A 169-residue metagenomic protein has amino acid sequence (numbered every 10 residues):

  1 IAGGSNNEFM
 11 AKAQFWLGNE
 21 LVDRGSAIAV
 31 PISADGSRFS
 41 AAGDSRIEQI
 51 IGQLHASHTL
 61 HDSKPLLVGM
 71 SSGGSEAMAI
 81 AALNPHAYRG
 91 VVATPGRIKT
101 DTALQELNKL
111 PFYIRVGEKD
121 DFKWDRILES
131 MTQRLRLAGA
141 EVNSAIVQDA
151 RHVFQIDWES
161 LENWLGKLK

Functional and structural regions predicted by a protein language model:
I1-F39, F122: Short substrate-entry loop that stabilizes the transition state in hydrolases
E8-A13, S40-A42, A79-I80, A103-L104 (+3 more regions): Short, solvent-exposed loop/turn and secondary-structure capping segments
M10-N19, S45, Q49-I50, P95-Q105 (+2 more regions): Alpha-helical scaffolding within the catalytic cores of extracellular/periplasmic polymer-degrading hydrolases
F39-S71: Gly/Ser-rich "nucleophile elbow"/oxyanion-hole loop immediately N-terminal to the catalytic nucleophile in hydrolases
S57, S63-K109: Primarily recognizes the serine-hydrolase "nucleophile elbow" in alpha/beta-hydrolase and SGNH/GDSL folds
Y113-R115, D121-K169: C-terminal catalytic histidine-bearing segment of alpha/beta-hydrolase fold enzymes
